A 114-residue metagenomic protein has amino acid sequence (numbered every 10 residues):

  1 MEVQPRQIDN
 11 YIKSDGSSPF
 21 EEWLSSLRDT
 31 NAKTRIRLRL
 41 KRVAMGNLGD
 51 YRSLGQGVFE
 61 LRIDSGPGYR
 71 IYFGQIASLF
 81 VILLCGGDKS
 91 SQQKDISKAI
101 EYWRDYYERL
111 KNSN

Functional and structural regions predicted by a protein language model:
M1-P67, A77-V81, D88-N114: Basic, Lys/Arg-enriched alpha-helical interface segments
R70-G74: Short, surface-exposed beta-strand/loop micro-motifs that present aromatic residues
